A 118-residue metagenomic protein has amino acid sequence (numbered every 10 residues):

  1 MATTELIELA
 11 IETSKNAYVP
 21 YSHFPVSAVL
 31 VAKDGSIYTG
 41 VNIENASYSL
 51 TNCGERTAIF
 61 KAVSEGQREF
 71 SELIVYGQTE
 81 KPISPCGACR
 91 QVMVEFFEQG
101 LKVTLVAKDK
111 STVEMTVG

Functional and structural regions predicted by a protein language model:
M1, Y38-T39: Polybasic, low-complexity association/targeting segments
T4-V19: Short, basic/aromatic recognition patches
Y21-H23: Short solvent-exposed loop/turn micro-motifs enriched in small/polar/acidic residues
P25-A32: Short beta-strand scaffold segments in enzyme catalytic cores
T39-G118: Zn2+-dependent cytidine deaminase-like catalytic core
